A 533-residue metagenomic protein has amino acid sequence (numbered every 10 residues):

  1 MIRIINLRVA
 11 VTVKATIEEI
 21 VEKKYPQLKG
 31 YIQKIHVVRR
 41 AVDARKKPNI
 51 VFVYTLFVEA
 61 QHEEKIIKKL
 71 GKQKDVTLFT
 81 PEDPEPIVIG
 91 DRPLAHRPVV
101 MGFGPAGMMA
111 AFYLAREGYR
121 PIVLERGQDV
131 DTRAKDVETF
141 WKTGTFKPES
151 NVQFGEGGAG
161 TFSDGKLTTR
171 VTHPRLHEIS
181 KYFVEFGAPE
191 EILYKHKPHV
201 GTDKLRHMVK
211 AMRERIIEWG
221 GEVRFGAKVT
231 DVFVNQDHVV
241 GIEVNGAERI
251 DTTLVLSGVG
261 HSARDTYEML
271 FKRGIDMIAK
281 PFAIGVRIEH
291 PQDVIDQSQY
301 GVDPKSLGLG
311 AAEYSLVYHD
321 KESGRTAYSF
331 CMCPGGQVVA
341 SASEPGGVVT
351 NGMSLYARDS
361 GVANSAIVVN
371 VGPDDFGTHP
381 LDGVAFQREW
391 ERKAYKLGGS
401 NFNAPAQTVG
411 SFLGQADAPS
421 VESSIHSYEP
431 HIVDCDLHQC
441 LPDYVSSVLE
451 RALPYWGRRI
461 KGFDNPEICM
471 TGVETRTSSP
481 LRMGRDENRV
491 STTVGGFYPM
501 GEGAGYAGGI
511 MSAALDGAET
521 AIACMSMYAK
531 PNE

Functional and structural regions predicted by a protein language model:
M1-F52, L56-F162, K166-E533: Residues forming the flavin
